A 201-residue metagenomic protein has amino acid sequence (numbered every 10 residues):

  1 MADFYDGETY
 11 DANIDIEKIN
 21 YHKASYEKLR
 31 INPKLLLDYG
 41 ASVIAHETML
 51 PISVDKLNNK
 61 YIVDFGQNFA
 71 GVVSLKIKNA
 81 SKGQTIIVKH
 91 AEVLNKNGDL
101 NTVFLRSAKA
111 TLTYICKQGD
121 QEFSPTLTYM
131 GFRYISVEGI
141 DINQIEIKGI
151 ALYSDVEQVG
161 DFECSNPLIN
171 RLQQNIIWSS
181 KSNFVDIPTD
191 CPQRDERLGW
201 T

Functional and structural regions predicted by a protein language model:
M1-R194, G199: Extracellular/oxidizing-compartment recognition motifs
